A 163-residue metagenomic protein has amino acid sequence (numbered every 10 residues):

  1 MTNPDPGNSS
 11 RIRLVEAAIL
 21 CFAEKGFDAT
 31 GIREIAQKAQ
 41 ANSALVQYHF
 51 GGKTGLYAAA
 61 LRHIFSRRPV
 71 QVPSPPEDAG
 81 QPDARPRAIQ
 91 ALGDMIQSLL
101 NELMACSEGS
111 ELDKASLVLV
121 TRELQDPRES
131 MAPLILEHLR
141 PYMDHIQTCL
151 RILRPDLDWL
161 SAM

Functional and structural regions predicted by a protein language model:
M1-T2: Short, intrinsically disordered or compositionally biased N-terminal tails of bacterial proteins
N8-E16, F50-E77, A132, L136: An amphipathic alpha-helix adjacent to DNA-recognition modules
R13, C21-H63: Helix-turn-helix
P69, Q90, D94, R128-R154: Amphipathic alpha-helical packing segments from all-alpha helical-bundle domains
P73-K114: Hydrophobic alpha-helical connector segments
S107-L136: Amphipathic alpha-helical segments used for helix-helix packing
R154-M163: Short, intrinsically disordered, charge-balanced linker/junction segments flanking boundaries in proteins
